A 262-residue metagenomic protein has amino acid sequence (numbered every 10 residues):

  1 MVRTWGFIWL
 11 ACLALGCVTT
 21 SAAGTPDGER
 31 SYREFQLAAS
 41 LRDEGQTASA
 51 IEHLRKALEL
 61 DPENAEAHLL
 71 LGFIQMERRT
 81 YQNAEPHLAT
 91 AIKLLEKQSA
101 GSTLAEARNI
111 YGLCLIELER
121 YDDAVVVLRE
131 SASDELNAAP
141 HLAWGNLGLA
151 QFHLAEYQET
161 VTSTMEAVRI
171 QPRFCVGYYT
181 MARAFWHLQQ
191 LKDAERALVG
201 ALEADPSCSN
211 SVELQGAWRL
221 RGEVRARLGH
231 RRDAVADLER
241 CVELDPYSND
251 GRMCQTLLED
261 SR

Functional and structural regions predicted by a protein language model:
C17-D61, E66, R262: N-terminal leader/linker segments that initiate helical-solenoid repeat arrays
G28, P62, E96, S102 (+5 more regions): Short coil turns that delineate tetratricopeptide repeat
Q36, L70, I110, N146 (+4 more regions): Canonical tetratricopeptide repeat
D43-E44, E77-R78, E117, H153 (+3 more regions): Register position in tetratricopeptide repeats
